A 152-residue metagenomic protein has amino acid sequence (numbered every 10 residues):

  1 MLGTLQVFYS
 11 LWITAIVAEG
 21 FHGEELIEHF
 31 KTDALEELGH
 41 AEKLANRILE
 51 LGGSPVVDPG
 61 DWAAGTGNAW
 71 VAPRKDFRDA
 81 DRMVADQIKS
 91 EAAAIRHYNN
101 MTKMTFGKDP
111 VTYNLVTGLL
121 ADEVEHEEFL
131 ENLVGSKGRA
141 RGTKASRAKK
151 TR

Functional and structural regions predicted by a protein language model:
M1-R152: Iron-associated oxidoreductase/ferritin-like identity signal
